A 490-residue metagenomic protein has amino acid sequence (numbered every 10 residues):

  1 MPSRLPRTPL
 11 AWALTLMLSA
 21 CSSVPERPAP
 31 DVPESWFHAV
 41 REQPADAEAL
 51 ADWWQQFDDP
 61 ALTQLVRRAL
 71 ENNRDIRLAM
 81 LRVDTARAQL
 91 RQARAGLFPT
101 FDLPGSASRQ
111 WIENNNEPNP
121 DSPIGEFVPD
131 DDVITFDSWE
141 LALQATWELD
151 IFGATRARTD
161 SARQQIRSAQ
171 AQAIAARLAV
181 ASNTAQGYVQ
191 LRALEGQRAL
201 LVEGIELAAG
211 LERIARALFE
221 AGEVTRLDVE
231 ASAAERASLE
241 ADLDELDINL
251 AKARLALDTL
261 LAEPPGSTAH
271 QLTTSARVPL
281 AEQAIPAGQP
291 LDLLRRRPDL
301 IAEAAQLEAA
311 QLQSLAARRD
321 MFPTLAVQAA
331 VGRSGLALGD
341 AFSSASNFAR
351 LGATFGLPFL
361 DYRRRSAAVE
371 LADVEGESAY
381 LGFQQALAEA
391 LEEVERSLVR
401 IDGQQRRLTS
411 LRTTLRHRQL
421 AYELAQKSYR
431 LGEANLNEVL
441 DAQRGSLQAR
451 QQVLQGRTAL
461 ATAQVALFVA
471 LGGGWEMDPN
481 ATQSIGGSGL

Functional and structural regions predicted by a protein language model:
P2-E71, N119-E126, W139, R163 (+4 more regions): Terminal intrinsically disordered/low-complexity segments used for targeting and assembly
S23, A95, A154, A262 (+2 more regions): Short, conserved catalytic or interaction motifs in soluble domains
D59, N72-D75, E148, S182 (+3 more regions): Short loop-to-helix capping motifs
L65, R87, L97-A175, A284-E389 (+2 more regions): Small/polar-residue-enriched beta-strand and adjacent coil segments characteristic of outer-membrane beta-barrel
N72-N73, A221, L431: Charged, alpha-helical scaffolding/interaction elements associated with membrane systems
D75-I76, D228: Outer-membrane beta-barrel proteins
L78-A93, A176, V180-E203, L207-A217 (+7 more regions): Amphipathic alpha-helical coiled-coil segments
F219-L315, R319-F322: Acidic, glycine-rich loop-and-beta core segments that form the ion-binding/anion-interacting portion of active sites
